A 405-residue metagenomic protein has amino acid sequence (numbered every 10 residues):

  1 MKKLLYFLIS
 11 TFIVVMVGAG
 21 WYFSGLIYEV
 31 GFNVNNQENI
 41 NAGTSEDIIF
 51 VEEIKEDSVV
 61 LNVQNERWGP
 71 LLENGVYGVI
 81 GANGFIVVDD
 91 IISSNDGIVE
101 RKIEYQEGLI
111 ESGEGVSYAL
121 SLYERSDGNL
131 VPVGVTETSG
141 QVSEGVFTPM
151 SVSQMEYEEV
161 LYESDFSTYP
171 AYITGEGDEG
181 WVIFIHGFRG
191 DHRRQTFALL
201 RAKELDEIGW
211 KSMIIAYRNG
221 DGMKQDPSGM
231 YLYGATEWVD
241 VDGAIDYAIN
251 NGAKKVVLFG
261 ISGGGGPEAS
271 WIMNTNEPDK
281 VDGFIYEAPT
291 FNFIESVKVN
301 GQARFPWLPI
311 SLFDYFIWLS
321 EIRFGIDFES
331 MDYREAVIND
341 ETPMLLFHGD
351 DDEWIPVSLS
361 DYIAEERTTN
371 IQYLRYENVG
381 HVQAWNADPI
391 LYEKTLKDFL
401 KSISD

Functional and structural regions predicted by a protein language model:
S93-S94, D127, P132-G177: N-terminal cap/lid segment of alpha/beta-hydrolase-fold proteins
T168-R218, G222: Short, surface-exposed "cap/lid" segments of acyl-processing enzymes
M230-N251: Alpha/beta-hydrolase active-site loop
M273-I326: Hydrolase active-site cap/lid region
Y333, T342, P356-E365: Short alpha-helix in the alpha/beta-hydrolase fold that links the catalytic acid
N339-E341, L346-H348, D352: Short beta-strand/loop motif that positions the catalytic acidic residue of the alpha/beta-hydrolase fold
D350-I355, V382-Q383: Acidic catalytic loop of the alpha/beta-hydrolase fold
V379-I390: Catalytic histidine-centered segment of alpha/beta-hydrolase-like enzymes
